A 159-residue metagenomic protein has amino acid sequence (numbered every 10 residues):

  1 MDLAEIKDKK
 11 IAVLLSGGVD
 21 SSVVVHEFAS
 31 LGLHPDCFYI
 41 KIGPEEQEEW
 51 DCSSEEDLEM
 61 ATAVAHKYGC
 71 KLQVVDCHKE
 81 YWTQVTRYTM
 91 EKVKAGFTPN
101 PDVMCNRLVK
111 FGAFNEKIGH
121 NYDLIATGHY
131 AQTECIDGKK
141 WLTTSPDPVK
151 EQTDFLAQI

Functional and structural regions predicted by a protein language model:
M1-Q158: ATP-dependent adenylation/nucleotidyltransferase module used to activate substrates
